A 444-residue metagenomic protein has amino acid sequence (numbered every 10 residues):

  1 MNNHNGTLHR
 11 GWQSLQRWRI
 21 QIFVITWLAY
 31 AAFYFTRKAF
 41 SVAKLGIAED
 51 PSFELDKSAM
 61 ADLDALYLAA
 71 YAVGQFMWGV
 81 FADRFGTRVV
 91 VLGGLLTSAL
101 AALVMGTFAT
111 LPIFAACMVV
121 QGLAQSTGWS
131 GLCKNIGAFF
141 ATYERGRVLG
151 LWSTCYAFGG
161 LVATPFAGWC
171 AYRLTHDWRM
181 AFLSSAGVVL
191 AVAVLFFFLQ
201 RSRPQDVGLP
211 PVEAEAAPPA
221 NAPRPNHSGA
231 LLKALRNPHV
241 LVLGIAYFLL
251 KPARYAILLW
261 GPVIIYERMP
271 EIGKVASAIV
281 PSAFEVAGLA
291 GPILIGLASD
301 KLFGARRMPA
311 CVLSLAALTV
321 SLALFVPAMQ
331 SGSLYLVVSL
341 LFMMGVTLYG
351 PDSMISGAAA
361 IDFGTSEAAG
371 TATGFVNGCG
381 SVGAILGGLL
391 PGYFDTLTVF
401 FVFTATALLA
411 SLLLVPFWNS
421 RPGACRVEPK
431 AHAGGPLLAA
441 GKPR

Functional and structural regions predicted by a protein language model:
Q21-L55, I257-P262, D352: Extracytoplasmic
F40-S41, N237-I293, D352, G387: Extracytoplasmic gate region of multi-pass secondary transporters
S52, G86, T107-P112, T175 (+1 more regions): Helix-breaking motifs and short loop linkers at transmembrane-helix boundaries and internal kinks in secondary membrane
V73-L111: Conserved MFS/SLC helix-loop-helix module at the cytosolic interface between two early adjacent transmembrane helices
R84-L95, K301-L315: Cytoplasmic membrane-interface "Motif A"-like loop-to-helix N-cap segments of 12-TM Major Facilitator Superfamily
L96-A109, A316-Q330: C-terminal ends and interior cores of transmembrane alpha-helices in multi-pass membrane transporters/permeases
C117-A157: Cytoplasmic helix-loop-helix junction between adjacent transmembrane helices in 12-TM secondary transporters
W152-P204: Helix-loop-helix hairpin linking two adjacent transmembrane segments in secondary transporters
